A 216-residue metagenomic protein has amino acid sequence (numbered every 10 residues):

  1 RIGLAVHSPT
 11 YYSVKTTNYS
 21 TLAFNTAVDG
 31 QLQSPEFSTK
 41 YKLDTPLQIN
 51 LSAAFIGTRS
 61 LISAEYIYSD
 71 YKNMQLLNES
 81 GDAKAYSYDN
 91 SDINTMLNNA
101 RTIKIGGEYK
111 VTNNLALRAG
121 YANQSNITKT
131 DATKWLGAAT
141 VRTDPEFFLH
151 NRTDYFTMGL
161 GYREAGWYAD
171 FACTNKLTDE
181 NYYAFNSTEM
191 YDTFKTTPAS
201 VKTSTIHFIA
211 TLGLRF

Functional and structural regions predicted by a protein language model:
R1-F216: Outer-membrane beta-barrel porins/channels
